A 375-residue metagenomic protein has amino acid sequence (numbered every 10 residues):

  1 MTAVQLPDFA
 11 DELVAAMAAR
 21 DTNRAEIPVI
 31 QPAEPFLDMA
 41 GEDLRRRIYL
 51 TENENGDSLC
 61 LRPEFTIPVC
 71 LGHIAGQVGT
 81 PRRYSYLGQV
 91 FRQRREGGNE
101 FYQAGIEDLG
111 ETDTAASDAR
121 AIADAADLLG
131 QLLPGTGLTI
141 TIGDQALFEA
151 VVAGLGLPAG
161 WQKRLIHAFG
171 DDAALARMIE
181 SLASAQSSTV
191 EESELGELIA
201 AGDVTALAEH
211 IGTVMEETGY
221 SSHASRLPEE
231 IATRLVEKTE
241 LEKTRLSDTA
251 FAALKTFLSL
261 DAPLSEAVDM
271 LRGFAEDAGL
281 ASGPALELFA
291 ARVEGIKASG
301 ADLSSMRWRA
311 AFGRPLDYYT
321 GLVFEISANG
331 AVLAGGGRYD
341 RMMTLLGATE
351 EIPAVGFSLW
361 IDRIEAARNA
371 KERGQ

Functional and structural regions predicted by a protein language model:
T2-D21, Q31-P32, E64-V78, R83-G135 (+1 more regions): Positively charged, Gly/Ser-enriched RNA/tRNA-binding surfaces
T22-I27, R46-L50, S305-M306: Short secondary-structure junctions
I27-R46, G143-A153, F312-T320: Beta-rich nucleic-acid/ligand-interaction surfaces
V29-L59, Y84-S85, G97: Polyanion/phosphate-binding surface patch
L37-G41, V152-G156, D171-M178, S188-S193 (+1 more regions): Short amphipathic alpha-helical patches
R46-N55, G156-S188: Acidic, His- and aromatic-enriched active-site or binding-groove loops in soluble protein domains that engage sugars
L61, G143, L359: A conserved hydrophobic position in a structured secondary element of the catalytic/binding core that shapes
Q103-A173: Internal, well-ordered domain-core segments that constitute the primary functional module of diverse proteins
